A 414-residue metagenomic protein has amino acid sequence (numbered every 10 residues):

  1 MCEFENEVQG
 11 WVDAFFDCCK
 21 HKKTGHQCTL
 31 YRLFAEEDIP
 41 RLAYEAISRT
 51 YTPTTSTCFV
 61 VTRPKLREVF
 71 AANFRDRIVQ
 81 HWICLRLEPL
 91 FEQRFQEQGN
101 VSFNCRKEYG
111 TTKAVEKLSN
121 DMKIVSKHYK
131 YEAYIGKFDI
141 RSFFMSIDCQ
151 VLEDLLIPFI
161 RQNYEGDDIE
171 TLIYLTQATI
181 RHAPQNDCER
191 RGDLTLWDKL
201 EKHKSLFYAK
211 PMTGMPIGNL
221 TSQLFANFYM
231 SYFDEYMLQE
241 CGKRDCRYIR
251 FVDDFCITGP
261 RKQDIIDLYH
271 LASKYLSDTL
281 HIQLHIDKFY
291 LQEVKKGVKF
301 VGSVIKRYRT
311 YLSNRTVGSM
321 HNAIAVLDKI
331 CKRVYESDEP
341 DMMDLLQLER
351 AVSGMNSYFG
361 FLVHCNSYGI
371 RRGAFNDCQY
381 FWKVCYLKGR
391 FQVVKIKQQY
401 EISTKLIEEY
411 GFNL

Functional and structural regions predicted by a protein language model:
M1-R41, E45-S48, K397-L414: Non-catalytic, polymerase-adjacent accessory regions of viral genome-replication enzymes
T24-H26, T54-I78, F95-Y109, A183 (+1 more regions): Short, conserved non-catalytic motifs in the polymerase core
A72-N73, H81, K202-M212, E235 (+3 more regions): Right-hand nucleic-acid polymerase module
I78, W82-L87: Active/ligand-binding-proximal structured segments within catalytic/core domains that scaffold catalytic residues
L87-D148: Active-site-proximal segment of RNA-dependent polymerases
H128-V252, C256-Y269, Q292: Conserved polymerase palm-domain catalytic core
I160, Y164, S273-I282: A common structural junction motif
